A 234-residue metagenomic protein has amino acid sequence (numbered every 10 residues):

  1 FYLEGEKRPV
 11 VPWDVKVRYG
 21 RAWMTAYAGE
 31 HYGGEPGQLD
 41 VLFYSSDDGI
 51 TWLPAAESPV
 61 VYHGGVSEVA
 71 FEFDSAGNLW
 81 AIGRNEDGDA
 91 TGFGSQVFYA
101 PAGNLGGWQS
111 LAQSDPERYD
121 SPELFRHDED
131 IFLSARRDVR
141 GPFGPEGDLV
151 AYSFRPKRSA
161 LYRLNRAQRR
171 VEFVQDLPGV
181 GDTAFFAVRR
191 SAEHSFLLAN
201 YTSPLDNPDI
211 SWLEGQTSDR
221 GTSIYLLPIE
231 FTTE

Functional and structural regions predicted by a protein language model:
F1-S121, F125-G181, S191-S195, Y201-E234: Beta-rich carbohydrate-recognition and catalytic domains
T183-F185: Active-site pocket scaffolds in enzymes
V188: Hydrophobic, well-ordered secondary-structure elements that form the walls of internal hydrophobic environments
